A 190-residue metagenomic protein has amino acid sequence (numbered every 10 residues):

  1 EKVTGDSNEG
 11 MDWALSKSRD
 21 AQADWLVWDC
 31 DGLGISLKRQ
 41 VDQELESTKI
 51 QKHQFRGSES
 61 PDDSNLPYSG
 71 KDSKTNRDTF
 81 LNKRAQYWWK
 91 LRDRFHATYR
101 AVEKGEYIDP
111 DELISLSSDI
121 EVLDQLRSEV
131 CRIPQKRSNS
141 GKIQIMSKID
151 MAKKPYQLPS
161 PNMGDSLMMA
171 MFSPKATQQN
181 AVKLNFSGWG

Functional and structural regions predicted by a protein language model:
E1-K142, Q178, K183-G190: Mg2+-dependent endonuclease catalytic cores in nucleic-acid-processing enzymes, primarily RNase H-like
Q22-D24, I145-K153: Helix N-terminus capping/helix-initiation residues
I149-A176: Acidic, Mg2+-coordinating catalytic module of metal-dependent nucleases/exonucleases that use a two-metal-ion mechanism
